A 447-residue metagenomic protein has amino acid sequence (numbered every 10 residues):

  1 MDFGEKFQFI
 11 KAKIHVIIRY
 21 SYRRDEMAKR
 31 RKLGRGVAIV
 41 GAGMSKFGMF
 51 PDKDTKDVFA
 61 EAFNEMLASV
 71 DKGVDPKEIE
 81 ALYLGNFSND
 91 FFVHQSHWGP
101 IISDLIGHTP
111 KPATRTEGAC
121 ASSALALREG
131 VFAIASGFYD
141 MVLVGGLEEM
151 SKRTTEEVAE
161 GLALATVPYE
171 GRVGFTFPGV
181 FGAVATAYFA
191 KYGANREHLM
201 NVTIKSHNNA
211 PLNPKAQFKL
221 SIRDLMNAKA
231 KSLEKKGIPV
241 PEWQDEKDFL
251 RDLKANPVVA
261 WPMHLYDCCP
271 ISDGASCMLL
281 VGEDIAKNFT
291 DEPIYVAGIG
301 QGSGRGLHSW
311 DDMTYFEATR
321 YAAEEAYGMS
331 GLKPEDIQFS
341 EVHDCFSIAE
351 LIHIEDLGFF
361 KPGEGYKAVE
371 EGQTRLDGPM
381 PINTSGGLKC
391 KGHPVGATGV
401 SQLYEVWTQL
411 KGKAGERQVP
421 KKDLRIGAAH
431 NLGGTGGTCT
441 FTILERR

Functional and structural regions predicted by a protein language model:
F9-E26: Short, Lys/Arg-enriched N-terminal segments with co-localized hydrophobic residues within the first ~10-30 amino acids
A28-K56, A163, V167, G171 (+9 more regions): Condensing-enzyme catalytic core mediating Claisen C-C bond formation in acyl metabolism
L33, N89-G145, E149-V180, V240-P270 (+3 more regions): Conserved catalytic cysteine-centered active-site region of acyl-thioester-dependent Claisen-condensing enzymes
N64-E80, Y188-G193, N288, A322-D336 (+1 more regions): Phosphate/pyrophosphate-binding loops at sites that engage ATP/ADP/AMP, CoA/4′-phosphopantetheine, polyphosphate
P76-N86, P112-G118, V142-L147, E197-I204 (+5 more regions): Beta-strand segments within the central parallel beta-sheet cores of soluble alpha/beta enzyme folds
N89-H97, H308-D312, D344-K367, P394-G396 (+1 more regions): Short glycine/threonine-rich loop-to-helix capping motif typified by GTGT followed within a few residues by an Asp-Pro
E117-E148, P178-F218, M278-D284, P394-A414: Active-site-proximal alpha-helical scaffold in enzymes
I204, A210-V281: Polyampholytic, low-complexity intrinsically disordered segments
